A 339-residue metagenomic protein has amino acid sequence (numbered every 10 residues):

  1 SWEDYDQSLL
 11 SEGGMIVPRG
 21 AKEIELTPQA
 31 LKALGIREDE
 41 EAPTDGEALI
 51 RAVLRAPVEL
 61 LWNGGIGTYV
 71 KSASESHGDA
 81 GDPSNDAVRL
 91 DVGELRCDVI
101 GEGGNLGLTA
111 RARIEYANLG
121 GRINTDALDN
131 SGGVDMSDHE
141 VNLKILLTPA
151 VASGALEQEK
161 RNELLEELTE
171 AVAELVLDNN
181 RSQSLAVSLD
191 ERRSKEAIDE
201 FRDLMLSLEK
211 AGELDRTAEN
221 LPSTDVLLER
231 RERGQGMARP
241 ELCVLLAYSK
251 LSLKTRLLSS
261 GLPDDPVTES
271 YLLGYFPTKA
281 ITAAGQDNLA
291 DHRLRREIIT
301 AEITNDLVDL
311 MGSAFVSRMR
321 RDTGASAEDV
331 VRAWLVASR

Functional and structural regions predicted by a protein language model:
S1-R339: Non-transmembrane, aqueous-exposed alpha-helical and coiled segments at domain scale
